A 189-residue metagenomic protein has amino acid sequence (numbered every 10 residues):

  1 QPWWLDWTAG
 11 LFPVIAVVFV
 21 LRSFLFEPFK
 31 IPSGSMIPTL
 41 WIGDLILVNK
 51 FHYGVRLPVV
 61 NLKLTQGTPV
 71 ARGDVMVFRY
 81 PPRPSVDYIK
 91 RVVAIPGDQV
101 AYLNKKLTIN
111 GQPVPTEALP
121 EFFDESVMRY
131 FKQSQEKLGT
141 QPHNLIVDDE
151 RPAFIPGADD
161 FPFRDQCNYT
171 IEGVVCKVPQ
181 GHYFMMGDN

Functional and structural regions predicted by a protein language model:
Q1-W4, E27-K30, P38-N189: Soluble "head" domains of membrane/secretory-pathway proteins
D6-F24: Hydrophobic membrane-insertion alpha-helices, especially the h-region of bacterial N-terminal signal peptides
V20-G34: Aromatic-capped interface at the extracytoplasmic side of an N-terminal signal-anchor transmembrane helix
